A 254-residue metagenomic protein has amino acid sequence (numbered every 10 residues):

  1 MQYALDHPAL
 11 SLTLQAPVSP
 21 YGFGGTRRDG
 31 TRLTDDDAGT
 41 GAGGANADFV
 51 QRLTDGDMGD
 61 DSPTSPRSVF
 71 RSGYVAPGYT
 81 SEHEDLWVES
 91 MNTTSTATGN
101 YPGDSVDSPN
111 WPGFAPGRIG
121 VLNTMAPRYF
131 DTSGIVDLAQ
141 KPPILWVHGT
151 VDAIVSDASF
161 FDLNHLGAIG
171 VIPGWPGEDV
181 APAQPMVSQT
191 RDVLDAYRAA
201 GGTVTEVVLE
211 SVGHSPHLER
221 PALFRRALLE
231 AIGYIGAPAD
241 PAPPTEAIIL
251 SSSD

Functional and structural regions predicted by a protein language model:
M1-T31: Conserved hydrolase catalytic core segment
A9-L10, K141-P142, G201-G202: A short helix->loop->beta-strand "cap" motif at the edges of active sites that frequently abuts
T13, L145-V147, V207: Hydrophobic/aromatic beta-strand patches that form the interior of the parallel beta-sheet core in alpha/beta enzyme
T13-Q15, D35-G41, T203: Surface-exposed intrinsically disordered loops and tails
Y21-G24, G78, A153-S156, H214-H217: Short catalytic/ligand-binding loop motif for oxyanion handling, primarily in non-cytosolic enzymes, centered on
G30-Q189: Alpha/beta-hydrolase
D162, G170-D254: Catalytic active-site module of serine/aspartate enzymes centered on a nucleophile-bearing elbow/loop
